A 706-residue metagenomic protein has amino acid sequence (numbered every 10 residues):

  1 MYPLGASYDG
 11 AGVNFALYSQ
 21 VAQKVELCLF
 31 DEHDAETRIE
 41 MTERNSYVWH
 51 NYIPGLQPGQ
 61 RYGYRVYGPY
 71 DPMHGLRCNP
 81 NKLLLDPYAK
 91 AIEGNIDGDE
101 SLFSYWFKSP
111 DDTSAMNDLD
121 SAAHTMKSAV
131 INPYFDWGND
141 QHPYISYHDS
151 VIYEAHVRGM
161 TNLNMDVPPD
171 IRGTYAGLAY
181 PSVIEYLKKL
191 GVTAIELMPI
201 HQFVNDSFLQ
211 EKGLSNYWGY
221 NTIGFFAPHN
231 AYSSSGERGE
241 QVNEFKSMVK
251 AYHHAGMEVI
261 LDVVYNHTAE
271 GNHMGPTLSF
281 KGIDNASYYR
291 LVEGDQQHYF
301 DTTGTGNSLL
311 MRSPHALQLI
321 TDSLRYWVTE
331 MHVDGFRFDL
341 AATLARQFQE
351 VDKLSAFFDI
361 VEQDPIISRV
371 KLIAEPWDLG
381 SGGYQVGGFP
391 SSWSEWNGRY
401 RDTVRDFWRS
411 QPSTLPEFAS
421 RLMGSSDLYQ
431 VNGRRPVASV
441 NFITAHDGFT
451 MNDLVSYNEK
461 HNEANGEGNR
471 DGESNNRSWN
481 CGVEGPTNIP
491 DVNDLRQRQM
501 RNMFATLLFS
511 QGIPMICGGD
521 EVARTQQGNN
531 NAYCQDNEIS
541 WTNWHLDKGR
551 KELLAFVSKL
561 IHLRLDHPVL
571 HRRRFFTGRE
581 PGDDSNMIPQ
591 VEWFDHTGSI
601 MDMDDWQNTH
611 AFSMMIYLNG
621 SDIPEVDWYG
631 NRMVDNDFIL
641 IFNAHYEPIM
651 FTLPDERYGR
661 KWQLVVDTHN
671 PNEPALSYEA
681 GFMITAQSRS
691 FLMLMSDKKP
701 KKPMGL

Functional and structural regions predicted by a protein language model:
M1-Y153, R158, T487, V492-Q497 (+3 more regions): Carbohydrate-interacting/catalytic domains
L17, Y64, A155, L197 (+9 more regions): Conserved, mostly hydrophobic/aromatic
V21, E43-N45, G55-Q57, G68 (+19 more regions): Short, flexible loop/turn elements at secondary-structure junctions
G68-W137, D206-N221, G275-F300, L415 (+1 more regions): Core domains of carbohydrate- and sulfate-ester-processing enzymes
D71-G75, T161-L163, F203-S207, H267-E270 (+6 more regions): Short catalytic/ligand-binding loop motif for oxyanion handling, primarily in non-cytosolic enzymes, centered on
S121, H156-V333, L340-Q363, G383 (+1 more regions): Substrate-binding/active-site clefts of carbohydrate-active enzymes
V151-Y153, I195, V259-L261, F336 (+2 more regions): Hydrophobic faces of well-ordered beta-strands that scaffold small-molecule active sites in alpha/beta enzyme cores
K353-G518, A523, N531-Q535, P568-F575 (+5 more regions): Conserved alpha/beta catalytic core and glycan-binding cleft of carbohydrate-active enzymes
